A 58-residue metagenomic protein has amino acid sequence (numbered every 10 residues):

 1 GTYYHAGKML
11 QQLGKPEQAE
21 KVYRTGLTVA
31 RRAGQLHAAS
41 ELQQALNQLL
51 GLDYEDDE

Functional and structural regions predicted by a protein language model:
D56-E58: Alpha-helical repeat scaffolds
